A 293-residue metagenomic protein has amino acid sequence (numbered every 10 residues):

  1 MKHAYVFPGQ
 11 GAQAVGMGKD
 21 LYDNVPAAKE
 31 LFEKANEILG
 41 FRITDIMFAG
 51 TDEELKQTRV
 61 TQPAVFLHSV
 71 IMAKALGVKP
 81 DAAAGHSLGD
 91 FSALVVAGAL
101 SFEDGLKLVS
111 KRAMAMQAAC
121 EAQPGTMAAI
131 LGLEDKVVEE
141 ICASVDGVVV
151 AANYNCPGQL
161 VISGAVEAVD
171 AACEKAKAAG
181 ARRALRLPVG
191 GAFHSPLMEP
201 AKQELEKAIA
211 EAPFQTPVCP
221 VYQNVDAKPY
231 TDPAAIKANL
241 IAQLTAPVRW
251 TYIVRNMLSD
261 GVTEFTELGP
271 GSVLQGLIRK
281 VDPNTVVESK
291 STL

Functional and structural regions predicted by a protein language model:
M1-V137, R183, L187, E264-L293: FabD-like malonyl-/acyl-CoA
Q10-A12, L39, A97-T245: Alpha/beta catalytic cores of group-transfer enzymes, especially the acyltransferase/condensing modules of polyketide
T61-P63, A192, P247: Glycine-rich phosphate/pyrophosphate-binding beta-alpha loops
K177, L258-G261: Non-catalytic positions within long, well-ordered alpha-helices that form the structural scaffold/packing of enzyme
V248-N256: A short, well-structured juxtamembrane/interface segment
